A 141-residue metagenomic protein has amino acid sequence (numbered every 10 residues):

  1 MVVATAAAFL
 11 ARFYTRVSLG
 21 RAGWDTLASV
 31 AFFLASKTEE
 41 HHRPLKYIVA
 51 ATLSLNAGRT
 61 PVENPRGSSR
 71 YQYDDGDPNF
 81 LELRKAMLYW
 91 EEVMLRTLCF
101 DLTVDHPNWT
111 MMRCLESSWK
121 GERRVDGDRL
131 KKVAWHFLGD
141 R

Functional and structural regions predicted by a protein language model:
M1-G23, A28, S36-H42, I48-V49 (+1 more regions): Cyclin-like alpha-helical protein-protein interaction core
